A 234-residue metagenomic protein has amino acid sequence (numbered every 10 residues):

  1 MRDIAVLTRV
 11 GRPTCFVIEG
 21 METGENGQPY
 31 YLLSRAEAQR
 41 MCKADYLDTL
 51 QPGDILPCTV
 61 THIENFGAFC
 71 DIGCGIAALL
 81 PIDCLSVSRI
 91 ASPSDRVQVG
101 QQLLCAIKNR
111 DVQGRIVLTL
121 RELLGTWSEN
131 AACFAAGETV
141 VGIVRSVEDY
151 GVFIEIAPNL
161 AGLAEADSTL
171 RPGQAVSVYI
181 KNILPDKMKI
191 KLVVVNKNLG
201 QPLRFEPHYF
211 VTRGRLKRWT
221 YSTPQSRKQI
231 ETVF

Functional and structural regions predicted by a protein language model:
M1-F234: Single-stranded RNA-binding regions, centering on S1/OB-family and related RNA-binding modules
